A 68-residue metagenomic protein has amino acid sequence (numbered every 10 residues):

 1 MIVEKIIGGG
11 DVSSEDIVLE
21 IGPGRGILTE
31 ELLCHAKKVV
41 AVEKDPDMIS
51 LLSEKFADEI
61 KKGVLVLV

Functional and structural regions predicted by a protein language model:
M1-V68: Catalytic cores of RNA-modifying enzymes
